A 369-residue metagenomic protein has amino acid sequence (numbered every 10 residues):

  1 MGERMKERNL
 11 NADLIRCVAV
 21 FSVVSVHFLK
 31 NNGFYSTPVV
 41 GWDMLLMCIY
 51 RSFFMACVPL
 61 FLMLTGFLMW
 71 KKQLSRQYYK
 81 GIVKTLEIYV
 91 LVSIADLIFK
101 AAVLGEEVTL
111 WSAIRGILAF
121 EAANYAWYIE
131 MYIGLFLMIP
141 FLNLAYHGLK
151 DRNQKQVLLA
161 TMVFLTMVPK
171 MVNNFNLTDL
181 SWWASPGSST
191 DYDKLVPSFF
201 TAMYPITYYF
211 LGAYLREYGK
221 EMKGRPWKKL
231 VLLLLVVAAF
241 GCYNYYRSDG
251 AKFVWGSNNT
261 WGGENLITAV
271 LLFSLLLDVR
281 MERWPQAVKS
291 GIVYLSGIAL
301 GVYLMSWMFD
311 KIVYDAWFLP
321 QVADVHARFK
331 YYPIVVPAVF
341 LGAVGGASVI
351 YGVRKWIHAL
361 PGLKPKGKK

Functional and structural regions predicted by a protein language model:
M1-K369: Alpha-helical transmembrane segments and their immediate juxtamembrane cytosolic regions
